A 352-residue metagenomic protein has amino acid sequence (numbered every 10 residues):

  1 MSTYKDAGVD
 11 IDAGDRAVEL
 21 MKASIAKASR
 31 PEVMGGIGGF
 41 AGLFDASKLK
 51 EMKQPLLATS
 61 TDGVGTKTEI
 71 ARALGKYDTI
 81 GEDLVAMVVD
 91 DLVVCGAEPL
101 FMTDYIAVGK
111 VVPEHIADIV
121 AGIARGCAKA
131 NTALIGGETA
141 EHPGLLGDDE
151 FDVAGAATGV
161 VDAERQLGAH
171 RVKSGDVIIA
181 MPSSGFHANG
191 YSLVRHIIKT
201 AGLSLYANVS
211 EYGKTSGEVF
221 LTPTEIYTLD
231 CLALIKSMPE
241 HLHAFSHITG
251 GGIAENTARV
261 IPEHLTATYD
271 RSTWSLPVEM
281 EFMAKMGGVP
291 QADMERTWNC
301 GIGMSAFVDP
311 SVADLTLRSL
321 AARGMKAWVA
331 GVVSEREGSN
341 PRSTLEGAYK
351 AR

Functional and structural regions predicted by a protein language model:
M1, G63-R72, A207-T215, I261: Gly-rich Lys/Arg/Thr-decorated short loops/hinges at beta-loop-alpha junctions or inter-strand turns that position
M1-E32: N-terminal amphipathic/basic leader segments beginning at the initiator methionine
S2-D6, H115-A133, L146-V153, E211-L221 (+1 more regions): Glycine-/charge-enriched secondary-structure boundary and capping motifs
D10, D62, G175, H247 (+1 more regions): Residue-level signature of catalytic and energy-coupling elements of molecular machines, predominantly ATP/GTP-dependent
V18, A117-V120, Y191: Hydrophobic face of alpha-helices
A23-S184, A348: Glycine-rich phosphate/pyrophosphate-binding loop regions near the starts of catalytic domains
P55-L57, G63-G65, A169, Y206 (+1 more regions): Acidic-glycine-rich active-site phosphate/pyrophosphate-binding loop
T61, D152, R165-E211, T215-S216 (+1 more regions): Short, acidic (Asp/Glu-rich) active-site segment that either coordinates a divalent metal cofactor
